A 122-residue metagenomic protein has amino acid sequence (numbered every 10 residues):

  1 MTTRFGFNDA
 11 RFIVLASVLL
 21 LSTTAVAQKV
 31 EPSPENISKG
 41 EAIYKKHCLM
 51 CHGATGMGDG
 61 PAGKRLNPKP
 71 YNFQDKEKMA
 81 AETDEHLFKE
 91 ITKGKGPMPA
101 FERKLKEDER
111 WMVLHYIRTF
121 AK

Functional and structural regions predicted by a protein language model:
T2-V14: Bacterial N-terminal signal peptides that target proteins for export
F12-S22: Bacterial N-terminal signal peptides
A25-I43: Electrostatic cytochrome c docking/interface patches
N36, Y44, T83, L87 (+1 more regions): Stable alpha-helical elements in mature extracytoplasmic
I37, E41, M57-D84: Gly/Gly-Pro-rich "capping" loops immediately C-terminal to redox-active cysteine motifs in periplasmic/lumenal
G40, Y44-A54, M98, V113 (+1 more regions): The canonical Cys-X-X-Cys-His
K64, Y71, E90-F120: Axial heme c-ligation environment in periplasmic c-type cytochrome domains
